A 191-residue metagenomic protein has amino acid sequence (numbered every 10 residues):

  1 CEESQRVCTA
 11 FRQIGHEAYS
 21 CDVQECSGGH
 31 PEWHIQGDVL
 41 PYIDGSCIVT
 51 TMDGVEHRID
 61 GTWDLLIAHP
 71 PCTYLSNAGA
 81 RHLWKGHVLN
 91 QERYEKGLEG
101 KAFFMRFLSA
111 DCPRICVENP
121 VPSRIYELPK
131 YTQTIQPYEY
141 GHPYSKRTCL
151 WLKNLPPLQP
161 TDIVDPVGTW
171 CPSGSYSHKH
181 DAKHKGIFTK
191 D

Functional and structural regions predicted by a protein language model:
C1-D191: Conserved active-site and SAM-binding loop architecture of S-adenosyl-L-methionine-dependent nucleic-acid
